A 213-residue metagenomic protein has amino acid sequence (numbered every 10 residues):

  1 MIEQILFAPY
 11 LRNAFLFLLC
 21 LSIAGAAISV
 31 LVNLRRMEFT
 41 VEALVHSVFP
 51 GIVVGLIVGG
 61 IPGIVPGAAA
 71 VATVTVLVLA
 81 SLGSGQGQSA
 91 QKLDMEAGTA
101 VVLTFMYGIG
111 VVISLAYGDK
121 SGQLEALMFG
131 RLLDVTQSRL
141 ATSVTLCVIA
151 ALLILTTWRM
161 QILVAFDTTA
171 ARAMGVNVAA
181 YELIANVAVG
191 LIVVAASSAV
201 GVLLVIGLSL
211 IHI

Functional and structural regions predicted by a protein language model:
M1-I23: Membrane-interfacial amphipathic/re-entrant helices at transmembrane-helix boundaries
Q4, A90, M95-T157, I184-V187: Transmembrane helix-bundle core of multi-pass membrane transporters and related energy-transducing complexes
L19, I23, A27, T73-L77 (+4 more regions): Generic alpha-helical transmembrane segments of integral inner-membrane proteins, especially permease/transport modules
V30-K120: Short loop segments and helix-boundary regions at transmembrane helix junctions of multi-pass inner-membrane proteins
L152-A185: Membrane-helix/interface signature in polytopic inner-membrane proteins
A180, I184-V200, L204: Transmembrane alpha-helices
I211-I213: Conserved small/polar residues in nucleotide/adenosyl-binding loops
